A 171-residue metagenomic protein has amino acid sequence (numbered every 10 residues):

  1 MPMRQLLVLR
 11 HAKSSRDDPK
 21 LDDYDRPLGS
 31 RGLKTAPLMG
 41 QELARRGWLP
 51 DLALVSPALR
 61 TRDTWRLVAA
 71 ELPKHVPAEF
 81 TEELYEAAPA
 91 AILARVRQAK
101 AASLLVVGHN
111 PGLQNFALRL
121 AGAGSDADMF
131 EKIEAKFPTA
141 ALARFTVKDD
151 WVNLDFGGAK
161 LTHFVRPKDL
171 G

Functional and structural regions predicted by a protein language model:
P2-L84, L113, G122-S125, F137 (+1 more regions): Active-site-proximal alpha-helix that buttresses catalytic centers in soluble enzyme cores
L6, S103-L105, L142: Residue-level preference for the first positions of well-ordered beta-strands
E83-A101: Short phosphate-binding loop-to-helix
A101-A121: A glycine-rich beta-strand to alpha-helix segment that forms a phosphate/ribose-binding loop at ligand/cofactor sites
A121-K160: Domain-level recognition of soluble alpha/beta enzyme cores, biased toward histidine phosphatases/phosphomutases
A159-L170: Short, solvent-exposed aromatic-acidic interface loops
